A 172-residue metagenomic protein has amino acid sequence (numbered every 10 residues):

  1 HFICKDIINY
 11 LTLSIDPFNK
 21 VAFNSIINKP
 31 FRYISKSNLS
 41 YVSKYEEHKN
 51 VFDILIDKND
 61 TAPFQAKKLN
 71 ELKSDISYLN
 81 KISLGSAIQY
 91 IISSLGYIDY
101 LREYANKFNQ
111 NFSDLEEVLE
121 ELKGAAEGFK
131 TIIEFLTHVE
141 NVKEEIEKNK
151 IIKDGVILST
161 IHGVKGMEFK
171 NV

Functional and structural regions predicted by a protein language model:
H1-T12: Conserved beta-strand -> loop -> alpha-helix junction used to position metal-binding or nucleic-acid-contacting
Y10-V172: Conserved helicase C-terminal RecA-like lobe
